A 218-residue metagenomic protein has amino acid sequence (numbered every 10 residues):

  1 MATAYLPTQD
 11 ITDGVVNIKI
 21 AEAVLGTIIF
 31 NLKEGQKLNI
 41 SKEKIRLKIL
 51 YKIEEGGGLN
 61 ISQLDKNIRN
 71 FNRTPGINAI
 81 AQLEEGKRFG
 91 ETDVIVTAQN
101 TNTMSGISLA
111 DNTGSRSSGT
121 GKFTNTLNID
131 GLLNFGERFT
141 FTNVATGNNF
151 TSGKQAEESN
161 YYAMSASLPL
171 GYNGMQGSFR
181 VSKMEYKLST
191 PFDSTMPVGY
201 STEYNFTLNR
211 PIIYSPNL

Functional and structural regions predicted by a protein language model:
M1-G114, T142-N160: Periplasmic polypeptide-binding modules associated with outer-membrane biogenesis and secretion
R73-T74, T101-S108, F135-T142, S182-P191 (+1 more regions): Flexible, solvent-exposed coil segments and beta strand-coil junctions, predominantly the extracellular/periplasmic
M104-G106, L133-F139, G171-S178, Y214-L218: Repeated loop/turn-to-beta-strand initiation elements of outer-membrane beta-barrel proteins
A110-G114, G131, N143-N149, V181-K187 (+2 more regions): Transmembrane beta-strands of outer-membrane beta-barrel pores
S115-G119, G153-E158, S194-S201: Replace "Gram-negative outer membrane beta-barrel proteins" with "bacterial and organellar outer membrane beta-barrel
G121-L127, N160-M164, T202-L208: Hydrophobic, lipid-facing positions within transmembrane beta-strands of outer-membrane proteins
N128-L133, S165-Y172, F206-P216: Outer-membrane beta-barrel proteins
Y186-N205, N209-L218: Flexible loop and strand-edge segments within Gram-negative outer membrane beta-barrel domains
